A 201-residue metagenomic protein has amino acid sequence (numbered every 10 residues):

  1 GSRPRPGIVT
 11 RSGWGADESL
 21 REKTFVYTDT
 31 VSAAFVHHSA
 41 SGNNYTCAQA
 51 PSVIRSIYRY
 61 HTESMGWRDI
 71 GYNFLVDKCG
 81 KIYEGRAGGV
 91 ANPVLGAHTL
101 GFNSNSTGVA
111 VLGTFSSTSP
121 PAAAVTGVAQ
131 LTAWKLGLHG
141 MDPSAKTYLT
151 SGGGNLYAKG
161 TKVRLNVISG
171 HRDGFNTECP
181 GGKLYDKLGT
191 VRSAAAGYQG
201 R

Functional and structural regions predicted by a protein language model:
G1-S39, N43, D77-A97, F102-R201: Basic/polar, cationic surfaces and motifs that engage anionic cell-wall and phosphate/carboxylate ligands
T28-S64: Active-site acidic/histidine clusters and adjacent loop/turn architecture that either coordinate catalytic ions
R68-D69: Carboxylate/His-rich catalytic cores and anion/metal-binding grooves
